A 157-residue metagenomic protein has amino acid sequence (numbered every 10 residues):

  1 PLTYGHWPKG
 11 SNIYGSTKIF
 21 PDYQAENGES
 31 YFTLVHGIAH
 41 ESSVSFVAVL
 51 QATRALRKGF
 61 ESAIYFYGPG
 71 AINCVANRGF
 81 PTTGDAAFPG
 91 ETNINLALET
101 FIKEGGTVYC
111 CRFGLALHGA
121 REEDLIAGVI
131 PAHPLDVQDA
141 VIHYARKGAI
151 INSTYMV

Functional and structural regions predicted by a protein language model:
L2-N27: Positively charged, low-complexity intrinsically disordered leader regions
E26, F32-F46, C74: Short, glycine-rich nucleotide/cofactor-binding loops
A39-H40, P69-I72, G114-H118: Solvent-exposed loop/turn segments at secondary-structure junctions within structured extracellular/periplasmic domains
V44-I64: Histidine-anchored nucleotide/phosphate-binding helix
S62-G68, V108-R112: Short internal beta-strands
G70-T83: N-terminal beta-loop-helix "entrance" segment that forms/cooperates in small-molecule cofactor or anionic ligand
T82-G114: A glycine-rich helix N-cap at a beta->alpha junction
F88-P89, V129-D136: Short acidic-hydrophobic, aromatic-tinged amphipathic segments that line or gate anion-handling sites
